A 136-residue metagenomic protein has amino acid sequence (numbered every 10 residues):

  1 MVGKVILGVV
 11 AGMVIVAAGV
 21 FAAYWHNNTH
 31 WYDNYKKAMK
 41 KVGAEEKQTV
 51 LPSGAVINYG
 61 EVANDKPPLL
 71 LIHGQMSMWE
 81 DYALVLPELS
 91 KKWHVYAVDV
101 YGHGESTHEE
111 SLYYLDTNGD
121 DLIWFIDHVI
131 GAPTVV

Functional and structural regions predicted by a protein language model:
V2-P67, G131: Alpha/beta-hydrolase fold catalytic core
L51, M76, D116: Conserved phosphate-coordination/catalytic loops
G54-N58, Y82-L84, W124: A generic local structural motif
V62-E105: Conserved HGGG/HGGXW glycine-rich cap/lid loop of the alpha/beta-hydrolase fold
V100-V136: Active-site loop/oxyanion-hole signature of alpha/beta-hydrolase fold enzymes
